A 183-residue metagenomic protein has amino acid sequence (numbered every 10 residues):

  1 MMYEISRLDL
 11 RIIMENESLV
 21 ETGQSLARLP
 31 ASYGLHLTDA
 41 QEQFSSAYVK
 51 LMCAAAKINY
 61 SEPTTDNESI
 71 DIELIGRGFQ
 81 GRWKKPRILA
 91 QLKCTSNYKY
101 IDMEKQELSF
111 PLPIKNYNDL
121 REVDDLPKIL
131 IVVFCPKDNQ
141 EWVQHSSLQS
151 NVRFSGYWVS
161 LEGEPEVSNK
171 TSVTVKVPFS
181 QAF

Functional and structural regions predicted by a protein language model:
M2-E68, L74-F183: Mixed-charge (Asp/Glu-Lys/Arg
